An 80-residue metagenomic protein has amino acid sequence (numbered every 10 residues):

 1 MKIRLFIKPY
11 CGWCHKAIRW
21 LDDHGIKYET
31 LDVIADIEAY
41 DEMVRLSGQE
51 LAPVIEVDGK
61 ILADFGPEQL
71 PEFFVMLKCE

Functional and structural regions predicted by a protein language model:
M1-H24: Local sequence-structure signature of Cys/Sec-based thiol-disulfide redox active-site neighborhoods
K2-R4, Y28, K60-I61: Short active-site oxyanion
K8, G48, P67: ATP/adenylate-binding site constellation spanning eukaryotic-like Ser/Thr protein kinases, ABC-transporter
G12, E38, Q69: Short alpha-helical
Y28-Y40, E50: Thiol-based oxidoreductase modules, predominantly thioredoxin-like and allied folds used for disulfide exchange
S47-I55: Structural micro-motif
V57-E80: Non-catalytic, surface beta->alpha helical segment in thiol-disulfide oxidoreductase systems
